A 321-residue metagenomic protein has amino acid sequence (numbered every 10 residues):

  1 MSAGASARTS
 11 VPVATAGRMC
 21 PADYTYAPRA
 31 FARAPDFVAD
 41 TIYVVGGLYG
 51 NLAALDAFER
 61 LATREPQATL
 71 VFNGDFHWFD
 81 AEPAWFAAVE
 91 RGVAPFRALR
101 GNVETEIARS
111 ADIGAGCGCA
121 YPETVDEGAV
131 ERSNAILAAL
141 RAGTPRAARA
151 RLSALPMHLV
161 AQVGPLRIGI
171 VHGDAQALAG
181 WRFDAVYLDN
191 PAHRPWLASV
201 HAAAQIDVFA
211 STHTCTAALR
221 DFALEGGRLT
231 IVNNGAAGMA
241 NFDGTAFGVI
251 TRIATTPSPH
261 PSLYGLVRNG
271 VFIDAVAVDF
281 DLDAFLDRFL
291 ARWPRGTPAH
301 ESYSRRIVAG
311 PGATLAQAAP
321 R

Functional and structural regions predicted by a protein language model:
S2-G92: N-terminal active-site segment of His-dependent metallophosphoesterases
G4-T25, A32, F37-V38, D221-R321: Acidic, His/Gly-rich catalytic cores of divalent-metal-dependent hydrolytic chemistry
I42-V44, L70-F72, A98-L99, G169 (+1 more regions): Residue-level marker for buried hydrophobic side chains located in beta-strands that build the well-ordered beta-sheet
G46-Y49, G74-H77, N102-E104, G173-A175 (+2 more regions): Active-site metal-binding loops of divalent metal-dependent hydrolases
A54, A81-P83, A108-S110, G180 (+2 more regions): Short glycine-/acidic-enriched loop or helix-start segments at secondary-structure transitions that form or flank
P83-V160, P191-V200: Active-site neighborhood of divalent metal-dependent phosphoester bond hydrolases
R109-G114, R182-F183, T245, L286-R288: Short aromatic-enriched loop/helix-cap "lid" or pocket-rim segments at secondary-structure transitions that line
A139-A275, F280-L282: Acidic, His/Gly-enriched loop-helix segments that form or flank divalent-metal centers in metallo-dependent hydrolases
